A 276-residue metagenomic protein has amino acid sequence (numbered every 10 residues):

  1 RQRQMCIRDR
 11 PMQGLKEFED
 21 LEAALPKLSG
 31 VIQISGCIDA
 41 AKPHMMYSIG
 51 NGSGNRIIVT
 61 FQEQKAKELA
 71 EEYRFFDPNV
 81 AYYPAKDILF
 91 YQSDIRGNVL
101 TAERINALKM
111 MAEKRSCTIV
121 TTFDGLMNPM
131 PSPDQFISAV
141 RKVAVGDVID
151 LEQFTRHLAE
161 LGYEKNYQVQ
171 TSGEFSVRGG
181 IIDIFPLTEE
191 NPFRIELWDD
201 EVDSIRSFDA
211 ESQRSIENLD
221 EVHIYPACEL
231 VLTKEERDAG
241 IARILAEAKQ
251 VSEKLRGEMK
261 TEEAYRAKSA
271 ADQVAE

Functional and structural regions predicted by a protein language model:
R1-I7: Short, small-residue-biased leader/transition segments that mark boundaries at the very start of proteins
R8-E276: ASCE RecA-like P-loop NTPase motor cores that couple ATP hydrolysis to mechanical translocation on nucleic acids
